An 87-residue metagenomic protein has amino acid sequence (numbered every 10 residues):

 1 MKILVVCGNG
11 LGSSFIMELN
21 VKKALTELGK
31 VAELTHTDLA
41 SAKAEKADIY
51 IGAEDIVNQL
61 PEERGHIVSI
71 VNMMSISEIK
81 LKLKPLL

Functional and structural regions predicted by a protein language model:
K2-D38: Conserved active-site segments centered on acidic
I3, H66-L87: Ser/Thr/Gly-rich flexible loops in soluble cytosolic domains mediating phosphotransfer, phosphorylation
G10, I56-V57: Alpha-helix capping/helix-boundary segments
L34-T35, A47-A53: Short, hydrophobic beta-strand segments that form beta-sheet elements in well-ordered domains
T37-S41, K46, S75-E78: Short acidic active-site motifs
A42-E45, V57-H66: Short loop/helix-cap segments at secondary-structure boundaries that form the rim of catalytic
